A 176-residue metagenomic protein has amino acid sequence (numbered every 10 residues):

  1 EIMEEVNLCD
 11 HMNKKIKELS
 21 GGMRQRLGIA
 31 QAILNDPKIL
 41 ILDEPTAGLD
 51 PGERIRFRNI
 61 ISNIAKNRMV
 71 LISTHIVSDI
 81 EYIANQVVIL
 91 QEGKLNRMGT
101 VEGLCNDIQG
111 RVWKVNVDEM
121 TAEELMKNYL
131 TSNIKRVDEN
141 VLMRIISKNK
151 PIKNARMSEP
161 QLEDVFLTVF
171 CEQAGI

Functional and structural regions predicted by a protein language model:
E1-H11: Conserved ABC ATPase "signature" region
K15-L19: Conserved ABC ATPase signature
I29: Hydrophobic anchor residue at the start of the ABC signature
D36: Conserved catalytic motifs of ABC-family nucleotide-binding domains
L40-E44: Catalytic Walker B motif of ABC-type/P-loop ATPase nucleotide-binding domains
F57-R144: ABC transporter nucleotide-binding domain
N133-I176: C-terminal coupling/interaction segments
